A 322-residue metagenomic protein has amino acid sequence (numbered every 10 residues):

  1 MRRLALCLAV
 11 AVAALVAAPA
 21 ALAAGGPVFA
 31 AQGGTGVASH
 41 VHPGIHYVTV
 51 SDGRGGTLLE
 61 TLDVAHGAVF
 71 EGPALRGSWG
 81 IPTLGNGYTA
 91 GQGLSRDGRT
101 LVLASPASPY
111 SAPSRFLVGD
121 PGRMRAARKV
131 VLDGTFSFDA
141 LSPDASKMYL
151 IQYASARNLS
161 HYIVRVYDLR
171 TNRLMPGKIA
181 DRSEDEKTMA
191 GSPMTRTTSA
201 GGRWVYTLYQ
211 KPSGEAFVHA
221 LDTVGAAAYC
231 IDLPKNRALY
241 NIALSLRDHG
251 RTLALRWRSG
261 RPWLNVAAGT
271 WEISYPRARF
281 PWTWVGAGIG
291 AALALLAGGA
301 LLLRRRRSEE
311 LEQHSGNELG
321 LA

Functional and structural regions predicted by a protein language model:
G25-A30, A68-T83, R125-V131, R173-T188 (+1 more regions): A short beta-strand motif characteristic of beta-propeller blades
V28-V41, S78-G93, D133-P143, S183-T197 (+1 more regions): Repeated scaffold domains used in trafficking and secretory/extracellular systems, primarily beta-propellers
P43-I45, D97-R99, D144-S146, G201-R203 (+1 more regions): Short coil/turn segments that connect the beta-strands within blades of beta-propeller domains
V48, L103, L150-I151, T207 (+1 more regions): Residue position within the beta-strands of beta-propeller blades
S51-G56, P106-S111, Y153-N158, Q210-G214 (+1 more regions): Short glycine/acidic-enriched loop and turn motifs that connect beta-strands
V64-G67, D120-M124, D168-N172, D222-A226 (+1 more regions): Short loop/turn segments that connect beta-strands within beta-propeller blades
W282-L303: Selective detector of the "anchor" transmembrane alpha-helix that sits immediately C-terminal
R307-A322: Cytoplasmic C-terminal tails of single-pass
